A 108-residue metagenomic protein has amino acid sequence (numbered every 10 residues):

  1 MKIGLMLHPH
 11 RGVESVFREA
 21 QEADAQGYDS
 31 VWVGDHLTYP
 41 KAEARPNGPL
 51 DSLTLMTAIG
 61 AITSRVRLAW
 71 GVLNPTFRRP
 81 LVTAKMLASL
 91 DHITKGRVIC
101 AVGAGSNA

Functional and structural regions predicted by a protein language model:
M1-I62: N-terminal beta1-alpha1-beta2 module of alpha/beta enzyme domains
I3-E14, F77-A108: Flexible, glycine-rich active-site loops centered on histidine and acidic residues that chelate a metal or position
H36, R65, G105-N107: Short connector loops/turns at beta-strand edges and beta->alpha or beta->beta junctions
T38, W70-L73: Loop-to-helix entry region of an early transmembrane alpha helix in multi-pass inner-membrane enzymes
E43-N47, L73-R78: Glycine-rich "substrate-gating" loop/helix at the edge of Rossmann-like oxidoreductase active sites
T63-G71: Conserved catalytic cysteine-centered active-site region of acyl-thioester-dependent Claisen-condensing enzymes
